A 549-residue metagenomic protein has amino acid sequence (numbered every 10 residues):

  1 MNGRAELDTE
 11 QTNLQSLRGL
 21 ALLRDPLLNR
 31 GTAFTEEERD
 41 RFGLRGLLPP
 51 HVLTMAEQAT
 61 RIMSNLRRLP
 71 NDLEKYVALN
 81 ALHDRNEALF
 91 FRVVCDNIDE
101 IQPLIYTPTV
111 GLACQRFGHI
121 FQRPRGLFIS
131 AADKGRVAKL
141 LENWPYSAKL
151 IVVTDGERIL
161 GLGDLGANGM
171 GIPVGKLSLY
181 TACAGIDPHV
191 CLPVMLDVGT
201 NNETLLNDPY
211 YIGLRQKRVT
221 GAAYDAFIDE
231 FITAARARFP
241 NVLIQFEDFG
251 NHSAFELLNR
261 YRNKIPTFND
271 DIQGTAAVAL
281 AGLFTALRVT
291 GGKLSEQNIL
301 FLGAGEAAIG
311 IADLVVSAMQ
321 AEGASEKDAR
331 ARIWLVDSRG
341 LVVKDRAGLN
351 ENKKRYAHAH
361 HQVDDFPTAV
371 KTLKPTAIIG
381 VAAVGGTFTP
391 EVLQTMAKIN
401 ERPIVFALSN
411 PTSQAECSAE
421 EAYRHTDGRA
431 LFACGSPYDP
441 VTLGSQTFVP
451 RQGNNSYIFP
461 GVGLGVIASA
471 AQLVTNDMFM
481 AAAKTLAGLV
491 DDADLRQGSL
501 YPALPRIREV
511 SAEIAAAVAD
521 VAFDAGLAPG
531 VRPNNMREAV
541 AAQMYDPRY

Functional and structural regions predicted by a protein language model:
N2-T267, V521, A528, P547-Y549: N-terminal ligand-binding/catalytic initiation module
L28-N29, D270-G274, L287-T290, P403 (+2 more regions): Adenosine-phosphate binding glycine-rich loop
D40, L44-L47, R68, H119-Q122 (+17 more regions): Generic secondary-structure signature for well-ordered alpha-helical cores
L140-E142, G161-I172, E203-Y210, A254-R260 (+7 more regions): Short acidic, glycine/serine/threonine-rich loops at helix termini
N251, K344, H361-V363, V381-G385 (+2 more regions): N-terminal Rossmann-like NAD(P) cofactor-binding subdomain of oxidoreductases, focused on the glycine-rich
K264-I265, N269-G380, P529-G530: Glycine-rich phosphate/diphosphate-binding loop of Rossmann-like nucleotide-binding domains
D365-K374, A383-V405: Rossmann-fold NAD(P) dinucleotide-binding segment
